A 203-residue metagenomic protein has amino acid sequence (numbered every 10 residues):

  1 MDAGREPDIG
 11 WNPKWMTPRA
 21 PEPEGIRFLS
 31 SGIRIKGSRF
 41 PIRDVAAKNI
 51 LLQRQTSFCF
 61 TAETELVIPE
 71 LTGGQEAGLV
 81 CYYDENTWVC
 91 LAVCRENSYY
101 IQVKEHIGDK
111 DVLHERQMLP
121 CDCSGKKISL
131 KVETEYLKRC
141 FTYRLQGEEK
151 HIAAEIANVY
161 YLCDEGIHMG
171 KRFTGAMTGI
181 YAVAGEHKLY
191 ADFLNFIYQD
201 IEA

Functional and structural regions predicted by a protein language model:
M1-A203: Extracellular glycan-recognition regions
